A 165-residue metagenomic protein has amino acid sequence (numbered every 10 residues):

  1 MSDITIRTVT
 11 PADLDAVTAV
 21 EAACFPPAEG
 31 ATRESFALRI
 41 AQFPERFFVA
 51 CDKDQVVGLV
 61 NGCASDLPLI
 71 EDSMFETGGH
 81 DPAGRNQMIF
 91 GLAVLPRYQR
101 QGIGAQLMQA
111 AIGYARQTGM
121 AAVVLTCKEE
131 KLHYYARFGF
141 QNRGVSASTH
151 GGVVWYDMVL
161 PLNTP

Functional and structural regions predicted by a protein language model:
I4-V17: A short beta-loop-alpha structural element at the N-terminal edge of CoA-dependent acyl/N-acetyltransferase catalytic
T8, A19-T32: Helix-loop element at the rim of GNAT/NAT acetyltransferase active sites that forms part of the acceptor-substrate
P26-K53, L59-G79: Active-site rim helix/loop that mediates acceptor-substrate recognition in acyltransferases
V56-A93, Q99, S148-W155: Conserved acyl-donor/pantetheine-binding loop and adjacent beta-alpha core of acyl/acetyltransferases and related
V94, R100-G113: Conserved acetyl-CoA-binding loop-helix of GNAT-fold acetyltransferases
M108, A115-C127: Conserved GNAT acetyl-CoA-binding A-motif
K128-E129, S148-P165: C-terminal "cap" of GNAT-fold acetyltransferases
A136-S146: Conserved acetyl-CoA-binding loop of GNAT-fold acetyltransferases
